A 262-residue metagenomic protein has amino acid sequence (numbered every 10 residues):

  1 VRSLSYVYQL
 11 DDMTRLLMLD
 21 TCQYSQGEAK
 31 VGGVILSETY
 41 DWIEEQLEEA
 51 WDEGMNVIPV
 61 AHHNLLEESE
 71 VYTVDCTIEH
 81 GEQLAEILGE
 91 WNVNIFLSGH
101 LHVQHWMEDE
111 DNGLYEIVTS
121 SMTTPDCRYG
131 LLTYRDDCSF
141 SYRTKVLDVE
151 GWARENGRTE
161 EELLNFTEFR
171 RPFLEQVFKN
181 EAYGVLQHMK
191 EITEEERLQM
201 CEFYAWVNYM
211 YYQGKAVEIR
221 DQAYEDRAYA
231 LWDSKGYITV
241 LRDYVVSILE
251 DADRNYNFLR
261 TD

Functional and structural regions predicted by a protein language model:
V1-S3, L97, W106-T124, Y129-R135: Active-site-adjacent helix-turn-beta-strand microarchitecture at beta-sheet edges that either contains or buttresses
V1-W42, F140: Extended active-site neighborhood of metal-dependent phosphoesterases/phosphodiesterases
T14-Y24, V60, G113-S120, R143-K145: Active-site-proximal beta-strand elements of phosphoester/diester hydrolases
R15-L17, A29-Y115: His/acidic metal-ligating clusters that form di-metal
C22-S25, H63-E67, L101-H105, S121-T124 (+1 more regions): Solvent-exposed loop/turn segments at secondary-structure junctions within structured extracellular/periplasmic domains
S25-I35, V71, W152-E162: Acidic/histidine-rich helix-loop elements that form or flank divalent-metal/phosphate-binding sites at the catalytic
R143-R154: Short, solvent-exposed aromatic-acidic interface loops
R154-D262: Non-catalytic terminal accessory segments
